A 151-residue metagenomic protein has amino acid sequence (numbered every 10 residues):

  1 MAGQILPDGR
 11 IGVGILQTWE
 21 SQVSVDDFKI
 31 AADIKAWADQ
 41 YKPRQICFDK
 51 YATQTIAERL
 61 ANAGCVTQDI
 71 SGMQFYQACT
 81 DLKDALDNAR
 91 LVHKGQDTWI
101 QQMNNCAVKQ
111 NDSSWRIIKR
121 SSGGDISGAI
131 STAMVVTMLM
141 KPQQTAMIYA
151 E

Functional and structural regions predicted by a protein language model:
M1-C47: Nucleic-acid-processing active sites and adjacent nucleic-acid-binding tracks, predominantly divalent metal-dependent
P7-G9, Q22-V23, A52-E58, F75-A78 (+1 more regions): Flexible loop/turn segments at secondary-structure boundaries
D27-I30, D39, D49, T53 (+4 more regions): Active-site-proximal structural scaffolding
Y41-A57, Q68: Short glycine-rich phosphate-binding loop at a beta-alpha junction
R59-T145: Metal-dependent DNA phosphodiester-chemistry modules and their immediately adjacent helices/loops in DNA-processing
T145-E151: Acidic, low-complexity intrinsically disordered tails
